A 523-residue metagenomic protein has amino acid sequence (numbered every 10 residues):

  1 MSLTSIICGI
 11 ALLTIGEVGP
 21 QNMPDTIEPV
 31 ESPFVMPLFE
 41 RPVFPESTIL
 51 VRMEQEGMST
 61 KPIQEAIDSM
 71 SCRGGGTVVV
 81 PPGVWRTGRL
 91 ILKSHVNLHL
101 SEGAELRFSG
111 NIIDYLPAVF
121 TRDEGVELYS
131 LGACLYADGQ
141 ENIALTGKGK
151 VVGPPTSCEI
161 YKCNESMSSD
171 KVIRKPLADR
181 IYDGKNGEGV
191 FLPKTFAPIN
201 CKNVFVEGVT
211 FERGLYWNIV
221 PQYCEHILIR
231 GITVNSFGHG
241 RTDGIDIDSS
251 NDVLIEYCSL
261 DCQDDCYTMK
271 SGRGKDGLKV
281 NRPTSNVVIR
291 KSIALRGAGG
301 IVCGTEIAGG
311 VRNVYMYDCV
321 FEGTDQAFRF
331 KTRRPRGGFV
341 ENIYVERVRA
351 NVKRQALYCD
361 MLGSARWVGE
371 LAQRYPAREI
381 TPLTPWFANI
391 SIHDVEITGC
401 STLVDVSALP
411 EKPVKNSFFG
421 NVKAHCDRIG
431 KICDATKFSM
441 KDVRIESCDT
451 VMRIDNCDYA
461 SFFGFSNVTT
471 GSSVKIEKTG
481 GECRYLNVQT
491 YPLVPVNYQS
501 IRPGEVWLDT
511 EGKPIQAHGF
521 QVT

Functional and structural regions predicted by a protein language model:
T4-V79, V84-G88, K93-N97, S101-N200 (+6 more regions): Extracellular "leader-to-stem" segments immediately downstream of a signal peptide or signal-anchor in secreted/lumenal
G75, T87-R89, S109-G110, L131 (+15 more regions): Short glycine/acidic-rich loop motifs that flank beta-strands on beta-rich extracellular proteins
V84, T233, S271-R273, T305-I307 (+3 more regions): Active-site-proximal loop/turn and secondary-structure-junction residues that shape catalytic pockets, frequently
E102-G103, E141-K150, K202-E212, E225-S236 (+12 more regions): Right-handed parallel beta-helix
G304-I307, K331-G337, Y375-T384, S407-P410 (+3 more regions): Short, contiguous acidic/charged loop-to-helix segments that flank catalytic cores in large enzymes
Y315-Y317, E322-E379: A beta-strand-loop signature enriched in Asp, Gly, Thr, and Trp that corresponds to the sialidase/neuraminidase Asp-box
E370-A372, P376-E396: Generic long, charged, amphipathic alpha-helical segments
V522-T523: Hydrophobic core segments of beta-strands in well-ordered, beta-rich domains
